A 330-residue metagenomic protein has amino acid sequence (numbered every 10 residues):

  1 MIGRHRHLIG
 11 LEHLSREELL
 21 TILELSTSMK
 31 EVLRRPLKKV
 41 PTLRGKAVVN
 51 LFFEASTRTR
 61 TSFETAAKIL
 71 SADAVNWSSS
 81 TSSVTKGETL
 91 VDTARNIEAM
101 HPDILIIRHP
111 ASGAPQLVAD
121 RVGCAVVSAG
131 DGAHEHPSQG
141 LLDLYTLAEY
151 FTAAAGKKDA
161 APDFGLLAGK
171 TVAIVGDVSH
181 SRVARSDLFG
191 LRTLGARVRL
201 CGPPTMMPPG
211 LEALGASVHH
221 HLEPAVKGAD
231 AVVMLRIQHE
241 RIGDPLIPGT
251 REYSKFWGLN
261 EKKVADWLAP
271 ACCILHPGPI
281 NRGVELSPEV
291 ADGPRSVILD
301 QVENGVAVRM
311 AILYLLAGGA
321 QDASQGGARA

Functional and structural regions predicted by a protein language model:
M1-T65: Positively charged, low-complexity intrinsically disordered leader regions
L37-A148, R282: Phosphate/diphosphate ligand-binding glycine-rich loop within oxidoreductases
L43-V48, A168-V172, A271: Phosphate-coordination loops involved in phosphoryl transfer and adenosine-cofactor binding
F53-T65, E149-L235: Glycine-rich phosphate/diphosphate-binding loop of Rossmann-like nucleotide-binding domains
L70, R121-G123, L194, E212-G215 (+2 more regions): Short, structured coil segments at secondary-structure junctions
L211-E289: Rossmann-like adenosine-cofactor binding region
A271-A330: Adenosine-phosphate binding glycine-rich loop
